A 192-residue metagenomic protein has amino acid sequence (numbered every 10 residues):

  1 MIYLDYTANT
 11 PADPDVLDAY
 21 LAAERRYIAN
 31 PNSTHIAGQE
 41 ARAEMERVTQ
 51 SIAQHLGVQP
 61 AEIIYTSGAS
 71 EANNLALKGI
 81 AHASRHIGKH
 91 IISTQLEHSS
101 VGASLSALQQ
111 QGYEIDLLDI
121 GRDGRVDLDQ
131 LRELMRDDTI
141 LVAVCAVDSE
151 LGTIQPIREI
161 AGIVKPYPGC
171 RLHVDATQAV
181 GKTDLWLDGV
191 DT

Functional and structural regions predicted by a protein language model:
M1-T192: Pyridoxal 5′-phosphate
